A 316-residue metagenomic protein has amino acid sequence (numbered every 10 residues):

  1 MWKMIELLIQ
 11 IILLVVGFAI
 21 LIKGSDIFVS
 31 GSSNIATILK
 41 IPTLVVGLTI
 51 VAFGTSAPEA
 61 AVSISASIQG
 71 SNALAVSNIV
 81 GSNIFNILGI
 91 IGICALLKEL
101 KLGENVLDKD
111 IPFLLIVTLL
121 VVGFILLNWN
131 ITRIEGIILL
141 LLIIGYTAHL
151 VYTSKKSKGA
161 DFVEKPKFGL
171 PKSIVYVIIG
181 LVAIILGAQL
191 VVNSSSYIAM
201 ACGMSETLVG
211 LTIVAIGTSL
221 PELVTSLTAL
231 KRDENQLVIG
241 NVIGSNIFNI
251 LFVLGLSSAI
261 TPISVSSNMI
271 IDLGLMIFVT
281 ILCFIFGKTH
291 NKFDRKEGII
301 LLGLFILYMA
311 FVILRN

Functional and structural regions predicted by a protein language model:
M1-N316: Hydrophobic alpha-helical segments, chiefly the membrane-spanning helices and signal/signal-anchor peptides
